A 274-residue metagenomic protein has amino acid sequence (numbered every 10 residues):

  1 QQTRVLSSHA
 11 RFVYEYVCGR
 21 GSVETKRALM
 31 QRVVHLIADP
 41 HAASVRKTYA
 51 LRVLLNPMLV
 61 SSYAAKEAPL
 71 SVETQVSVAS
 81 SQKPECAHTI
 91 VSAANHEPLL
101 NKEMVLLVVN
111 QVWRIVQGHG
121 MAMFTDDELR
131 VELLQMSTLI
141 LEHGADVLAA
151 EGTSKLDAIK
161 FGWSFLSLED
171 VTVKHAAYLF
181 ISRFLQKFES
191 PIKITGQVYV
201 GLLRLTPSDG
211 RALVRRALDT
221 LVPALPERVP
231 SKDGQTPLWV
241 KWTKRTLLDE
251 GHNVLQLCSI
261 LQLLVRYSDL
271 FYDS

Functional and structural regions predicted by a protein language model:
Q1-L6, F12-A28, A43-G196, V200-L238 (+2 more regions): Alpha-solenoid helical repeat scaffolds
V33-L36, G201: Serine/threonine-rich, low-complexity intrinsically disordered regions
